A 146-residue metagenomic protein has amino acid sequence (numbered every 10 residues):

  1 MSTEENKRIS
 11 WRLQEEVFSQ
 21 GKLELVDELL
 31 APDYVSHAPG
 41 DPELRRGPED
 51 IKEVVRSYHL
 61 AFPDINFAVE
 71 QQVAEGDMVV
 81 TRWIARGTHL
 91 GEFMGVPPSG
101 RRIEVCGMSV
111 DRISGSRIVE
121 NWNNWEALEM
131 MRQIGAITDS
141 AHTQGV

Functional and structural regions predicted by a protein language model:
M1-V146: C-terminal and inter-domain tail/linker signature
